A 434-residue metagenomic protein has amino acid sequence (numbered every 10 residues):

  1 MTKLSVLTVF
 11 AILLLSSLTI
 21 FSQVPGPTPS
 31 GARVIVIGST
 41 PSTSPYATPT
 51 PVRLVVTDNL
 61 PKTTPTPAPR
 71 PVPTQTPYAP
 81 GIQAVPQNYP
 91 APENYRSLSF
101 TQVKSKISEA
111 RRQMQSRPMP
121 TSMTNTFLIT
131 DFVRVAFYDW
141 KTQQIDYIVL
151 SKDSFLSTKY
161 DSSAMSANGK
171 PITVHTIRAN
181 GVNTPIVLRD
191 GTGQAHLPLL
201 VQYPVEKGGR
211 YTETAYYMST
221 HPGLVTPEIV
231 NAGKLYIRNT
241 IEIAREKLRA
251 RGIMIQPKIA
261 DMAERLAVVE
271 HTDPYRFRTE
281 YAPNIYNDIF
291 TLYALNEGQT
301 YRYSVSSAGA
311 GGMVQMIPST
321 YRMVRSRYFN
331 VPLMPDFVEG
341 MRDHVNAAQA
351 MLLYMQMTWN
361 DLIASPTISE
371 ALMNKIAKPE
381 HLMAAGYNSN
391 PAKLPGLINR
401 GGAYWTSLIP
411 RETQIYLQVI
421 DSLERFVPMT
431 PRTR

Functional and structural regions predicted by a protein language model:
T2, I317-P318: Short, Lys/Arg-rich N-terminal segment immediately upstream of the first membrane anchor
T2-K3, S17-S307, V331, V345 (+2 more regions): Cell-wall glycan-active module
T8-S17: Bacterial N-terminal signal peptides
G312-Q315, G386: Structural recognition of the beta-strand scaffold that forms the well-ordered cores of secreted hydrolase catalytic
Y328-D336: Short glycine/proline-rich turn/loop motifs
D336-H344: A short, structured beta-strand-centered segment in the mid-to-C-terminal lobe of catalytic cores from group-transfer
